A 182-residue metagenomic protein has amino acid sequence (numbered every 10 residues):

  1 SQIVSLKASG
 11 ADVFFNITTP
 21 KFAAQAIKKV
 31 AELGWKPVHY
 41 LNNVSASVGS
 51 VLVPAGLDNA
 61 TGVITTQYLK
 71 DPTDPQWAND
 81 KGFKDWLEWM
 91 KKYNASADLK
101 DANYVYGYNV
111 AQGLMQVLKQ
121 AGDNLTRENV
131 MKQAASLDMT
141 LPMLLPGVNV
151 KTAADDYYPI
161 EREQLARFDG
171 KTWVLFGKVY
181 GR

Functional and structural regions predicted by a protein language model:
S1-I3, I17, E32, P37 (+3 more regions): Extracytoplasmic/periplasmic mature domains of Sec-exported, cell-envelope-associated bacterial proteins
S1-L33, W77, K81: Extracellular/periplasmic Venus flytrap/periplasmic-binding protein
K7-S9, E32-G34, A55-N59, L125-E128 (+1 more regions): Extracellular/periplasmic catalytic domains that process cell-envelope and extracellular macromolecules
F15-F22, D74-A78, L99-V110, G122-L125 (+1 more regions): Extracytoplasmic/periplasmic, Sec-exported soluble proteins
V30-Y106, V179-G181: Extracellular/periplasmic periplasmic-binding protein-like sensory domains
G82-W86, V110, L125-Q133: Short amphipathic alpha-helical coupling segments at ligand-binding clamshell hinges and other catalytic/signaling
K92, A97-V105, M115-W173: Segments of small-molecule ligand-sensing domains
